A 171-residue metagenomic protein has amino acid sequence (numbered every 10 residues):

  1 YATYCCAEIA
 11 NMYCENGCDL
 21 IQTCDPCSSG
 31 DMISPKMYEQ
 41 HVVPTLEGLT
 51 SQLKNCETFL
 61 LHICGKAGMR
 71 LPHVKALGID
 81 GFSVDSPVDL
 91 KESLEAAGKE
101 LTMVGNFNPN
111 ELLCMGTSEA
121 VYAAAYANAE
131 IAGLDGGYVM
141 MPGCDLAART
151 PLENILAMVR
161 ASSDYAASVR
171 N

Functional and structural regions predicted by a protein language model:
Y1-N171: Active-site loop segments of alpha/beta catalytic cores
